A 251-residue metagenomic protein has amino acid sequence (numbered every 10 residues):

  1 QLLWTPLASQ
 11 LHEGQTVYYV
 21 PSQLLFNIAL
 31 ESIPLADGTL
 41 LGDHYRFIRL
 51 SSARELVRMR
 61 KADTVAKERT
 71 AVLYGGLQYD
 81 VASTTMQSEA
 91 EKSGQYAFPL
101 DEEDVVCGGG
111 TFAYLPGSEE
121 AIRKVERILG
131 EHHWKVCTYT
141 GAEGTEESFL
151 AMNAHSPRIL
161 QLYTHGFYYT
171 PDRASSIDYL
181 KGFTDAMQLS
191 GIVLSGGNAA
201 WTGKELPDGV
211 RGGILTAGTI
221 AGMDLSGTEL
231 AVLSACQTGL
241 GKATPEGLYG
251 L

Functional and structural regions predicted by a protein language model:
Q1-L251: Catalytic cores of enzymes
